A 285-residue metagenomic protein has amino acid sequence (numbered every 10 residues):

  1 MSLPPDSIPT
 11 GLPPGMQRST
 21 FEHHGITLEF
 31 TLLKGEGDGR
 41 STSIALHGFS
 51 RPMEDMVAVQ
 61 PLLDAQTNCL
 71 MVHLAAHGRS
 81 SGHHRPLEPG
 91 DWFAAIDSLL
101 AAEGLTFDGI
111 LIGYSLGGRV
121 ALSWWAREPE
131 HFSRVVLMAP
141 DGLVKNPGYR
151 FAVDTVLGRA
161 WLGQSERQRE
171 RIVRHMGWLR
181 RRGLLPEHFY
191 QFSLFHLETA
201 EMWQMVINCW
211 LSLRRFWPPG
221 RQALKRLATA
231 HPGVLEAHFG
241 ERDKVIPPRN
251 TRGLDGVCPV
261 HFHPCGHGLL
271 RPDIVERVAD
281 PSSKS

Functional and structural regions predicted by a protein language model:
I26, L32-R79: Conserved HGGG/HGGXW glycine-rich cap/lid loop of the alpha/beta-hydrolase fold
M71-I112: Active-site loop/oxyanion-hole signature of alpha/beta-hydrolase fold enzymes
G113-G117, A121: Gly/Ala-rich beta-loop-alpha elbow adjacent to hydrolase catalytic centers
A126, V135-E166: Flexible "cap/lid" loop of the alpha/beta hydrolase fold
R167-A228: Conserved alpha/beta-hydrolase catalytic His-Asp/Glu region
H231, A237-F239: Short beta-strand/loop motif that positions the catalytic acidic residue of the alpha/beta-hydrolase fold
K244-N250: Conserved alpha/beta-hydrolase "acid-adjacent" motif
V245, H263-E276: Catalytic histidine-centered segment of alpha/beta-hydrolase-like enzymes
